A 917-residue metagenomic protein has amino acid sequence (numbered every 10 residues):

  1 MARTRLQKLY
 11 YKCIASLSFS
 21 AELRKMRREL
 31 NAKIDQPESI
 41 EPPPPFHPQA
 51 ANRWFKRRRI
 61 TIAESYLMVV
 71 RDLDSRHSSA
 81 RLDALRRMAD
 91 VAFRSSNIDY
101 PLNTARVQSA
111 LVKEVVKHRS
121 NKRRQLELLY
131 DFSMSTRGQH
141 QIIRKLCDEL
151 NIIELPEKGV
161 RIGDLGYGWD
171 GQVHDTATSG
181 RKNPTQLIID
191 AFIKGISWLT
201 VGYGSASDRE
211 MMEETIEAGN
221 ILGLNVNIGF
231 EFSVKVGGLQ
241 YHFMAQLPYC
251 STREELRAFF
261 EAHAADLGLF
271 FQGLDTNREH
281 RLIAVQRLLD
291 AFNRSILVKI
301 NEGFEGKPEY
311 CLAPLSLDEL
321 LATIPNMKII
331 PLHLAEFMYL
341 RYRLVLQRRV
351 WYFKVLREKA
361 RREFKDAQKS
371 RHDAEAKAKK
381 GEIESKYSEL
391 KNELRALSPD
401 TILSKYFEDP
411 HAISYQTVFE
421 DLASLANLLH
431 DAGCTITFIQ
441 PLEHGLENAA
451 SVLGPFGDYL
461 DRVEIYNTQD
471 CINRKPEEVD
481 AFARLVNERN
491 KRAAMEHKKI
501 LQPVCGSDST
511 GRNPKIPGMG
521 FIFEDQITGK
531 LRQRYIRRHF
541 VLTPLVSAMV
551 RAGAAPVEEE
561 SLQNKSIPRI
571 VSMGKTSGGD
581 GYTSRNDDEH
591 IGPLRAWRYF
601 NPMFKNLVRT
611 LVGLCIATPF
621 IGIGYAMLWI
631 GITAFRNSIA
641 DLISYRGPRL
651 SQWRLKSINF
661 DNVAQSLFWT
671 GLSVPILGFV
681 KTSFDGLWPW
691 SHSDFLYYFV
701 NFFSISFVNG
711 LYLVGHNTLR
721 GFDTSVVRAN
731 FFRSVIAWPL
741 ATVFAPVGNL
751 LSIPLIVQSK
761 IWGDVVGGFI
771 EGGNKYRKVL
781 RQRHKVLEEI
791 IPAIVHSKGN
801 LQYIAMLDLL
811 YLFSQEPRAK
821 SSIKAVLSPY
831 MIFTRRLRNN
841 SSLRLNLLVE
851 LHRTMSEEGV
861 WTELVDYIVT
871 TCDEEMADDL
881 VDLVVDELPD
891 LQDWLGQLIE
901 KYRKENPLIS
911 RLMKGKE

Functional and structural regions predicted by a protein language model:
M1-W198, D208-L269, T276, A367 (+2 more regions): Charged catalytic cores and adjacent phosphate/nucleic-acid-binding surfaces used for phosphate/nucleic-acid chemistry
V201: Phosphate-binding glycine-rich loops of NTP-binding sites
G204: Basic, amphipathic alpha-helical segments enriched in Lys/Arg and hydrophobic/aromatic residues
E255-A376: Non-catalytic, alpha-helical, charged scaffold/linker segments that couple or flank catalytic or architectural cores
